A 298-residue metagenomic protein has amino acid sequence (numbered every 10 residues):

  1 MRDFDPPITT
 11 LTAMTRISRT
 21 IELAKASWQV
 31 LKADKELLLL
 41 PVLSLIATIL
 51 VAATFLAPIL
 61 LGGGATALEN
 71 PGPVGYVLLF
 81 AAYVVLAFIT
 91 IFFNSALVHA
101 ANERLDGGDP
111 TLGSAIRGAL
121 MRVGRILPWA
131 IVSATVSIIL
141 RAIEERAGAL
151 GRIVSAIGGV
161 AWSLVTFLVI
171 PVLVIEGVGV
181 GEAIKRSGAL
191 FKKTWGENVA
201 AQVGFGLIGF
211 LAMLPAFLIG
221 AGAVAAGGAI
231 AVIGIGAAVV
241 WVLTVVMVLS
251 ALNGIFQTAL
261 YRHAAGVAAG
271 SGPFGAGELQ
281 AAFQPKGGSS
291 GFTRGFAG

Functional and structural regions predicted by a protein language model:
R2-G298: Hydrophobic alpha-helical membrane segments
